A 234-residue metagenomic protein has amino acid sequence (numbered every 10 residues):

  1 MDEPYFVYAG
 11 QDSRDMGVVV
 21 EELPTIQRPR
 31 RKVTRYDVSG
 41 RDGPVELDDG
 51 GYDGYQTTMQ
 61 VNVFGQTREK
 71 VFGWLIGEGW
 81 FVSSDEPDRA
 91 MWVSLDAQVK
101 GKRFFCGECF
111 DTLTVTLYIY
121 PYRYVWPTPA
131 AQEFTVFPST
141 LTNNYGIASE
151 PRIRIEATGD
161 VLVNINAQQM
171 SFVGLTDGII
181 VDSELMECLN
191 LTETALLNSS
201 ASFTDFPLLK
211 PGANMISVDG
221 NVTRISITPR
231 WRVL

Functional and structural regions predicted by a protein language model:
M1-R35: Polar/acidic, low-complexity leader/linker segments enriched in S/T/G and N/D
E3-Y8, Y118-Y120, L208: Mixed-charge, glycine-accented linear interaction segment located at domain edges/termini
Q27, W80-P127: Short beta-strand and beta-hairpin "edge-sheet" elements
R35-G65, C109-R123, N214: Oligomerization/assembly interface segments of phage tail-like spikes and tubes
G51-Y55, L75, G107-D111, Y145-I147 (+2 more regions): Solvent-exposed loop and beta-edge segments used for protein-protein assembly and interaction
E69-E78: Short amphipathic alpha-helices in soluble, non-transmembrane regions that often serve as interface/regulatory elements
E78-P87, N164, M215-S217: Short conserved beta-strand and strand-loop elements enriched in small hydrophobics with frequent Asp/Gly
V125-L234: Intrinsically disordered, low-complexity segments enriched in serine, threonine, and glycine
